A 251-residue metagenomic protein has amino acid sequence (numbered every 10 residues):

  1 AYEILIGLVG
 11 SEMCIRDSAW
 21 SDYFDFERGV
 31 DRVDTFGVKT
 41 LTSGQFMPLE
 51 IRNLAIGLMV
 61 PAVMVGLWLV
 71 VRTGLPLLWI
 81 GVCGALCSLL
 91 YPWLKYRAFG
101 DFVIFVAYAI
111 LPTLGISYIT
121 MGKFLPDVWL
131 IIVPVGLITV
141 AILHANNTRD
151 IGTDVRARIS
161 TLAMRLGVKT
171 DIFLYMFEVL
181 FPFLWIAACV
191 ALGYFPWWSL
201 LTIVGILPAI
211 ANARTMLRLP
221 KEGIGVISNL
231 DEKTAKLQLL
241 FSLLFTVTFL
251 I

Functional and structural regions predicted by a protein language model:
A1, V63-L78, P112-V133, L184-W198 (+1 more regions): Helix-coil boundary and interhelical linker segments in multi-pass alpha-helical membrane proteins
Y2-G10, I15: Single conserved hydrophobic/aromatic residue that forms the stacking wall/gate of nucleotide- or nucleobase-binding
E12, R16-T35, V140-A163: Acidic (Asp/Glu-rich) catalytic motifs at the cytosolic membrane interface
V33-R72, L162-F195, E232-F241: Multi-pass membrane catalytic core of lipid/isoprenoid biosynthesis enzymes
K39-P126: Intramembrane alpha-helical segments
T40, S88, V103-Y118, V135 (+3 more regions): Small-residue-rich segments of transmembrane alpha-helices in multi-pass membrane proteins, especially helix faces
I104-A157, K169-I172: Functional transmembrane core segments of multi-pass inner-membrane proteins
Y194-I251: Extended hydrophobic alpha-helices typical of membrane-associated regions
